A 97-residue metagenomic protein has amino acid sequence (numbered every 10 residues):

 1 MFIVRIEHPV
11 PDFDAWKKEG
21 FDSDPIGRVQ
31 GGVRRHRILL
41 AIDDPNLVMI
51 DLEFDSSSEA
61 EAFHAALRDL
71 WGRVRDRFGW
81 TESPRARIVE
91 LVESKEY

Functional and structural regions predicted by a protein language model:
F2-P9, H36-A66: Short, well-ordered beta-strand segments in beta-rich or mixed alpha/beta enzyme and ligand-binding folds
P9-E19: Short, surface-exposed ligand-recognition loops at beta-strand->loop->(often short) alpha-helix junctions that present
D12-D14, S56-S58, V92: Residues that cap or initiate secondary-structure elements
F13, P45, K95: Flexible, glycine-rich phosphate/dinucleotide-binding loops and adjacent beta-alpha linkers at cofactor/substrate
K18-R35, E53-R87: An amphipathic, aromatic/His-enriched active-site/gating alpha helix that lines ligand/cofactor pockets
I88-Y97: Short, low-order "capping/linker" segments at domain edges
